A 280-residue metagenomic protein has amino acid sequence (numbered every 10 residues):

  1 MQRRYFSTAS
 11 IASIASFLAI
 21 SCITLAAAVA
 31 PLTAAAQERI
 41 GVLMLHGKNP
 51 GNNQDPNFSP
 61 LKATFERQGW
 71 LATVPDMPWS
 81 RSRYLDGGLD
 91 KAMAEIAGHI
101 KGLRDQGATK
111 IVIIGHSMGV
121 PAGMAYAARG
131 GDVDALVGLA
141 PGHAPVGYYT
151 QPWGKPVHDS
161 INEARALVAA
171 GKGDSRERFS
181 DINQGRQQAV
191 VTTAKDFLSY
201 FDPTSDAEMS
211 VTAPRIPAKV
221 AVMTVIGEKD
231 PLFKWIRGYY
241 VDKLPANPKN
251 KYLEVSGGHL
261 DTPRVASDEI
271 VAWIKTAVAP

Functional and structural regions predicted by a protein language model:
E38-Q68, V74-W79: Short, surface-exposed "cap/lid" segments of acyl-processing enzymes
D86-Q106: Alpha/beta-hydrolase active-site loop
I114-G123: Gly/Ala-rich beta-loop-alpha elbow adjacent to hydrolase catalytic centers
L139-T212: Accessory cap/linker subdomain of secreted extracellular hydrolases
I216-A218, T224-I226: Short beta-strand/loop motif that positions the catalytic acidic residue of the alpha/beta-hydrolase fold
P231-G238, T262: Conserved alpha/beta-hydrolase "acid-adjacent" motif
N250-P280: Catalytic active-site module of serine/aspartate enzymes centered on a nucleophile-bearing elbow/loop
